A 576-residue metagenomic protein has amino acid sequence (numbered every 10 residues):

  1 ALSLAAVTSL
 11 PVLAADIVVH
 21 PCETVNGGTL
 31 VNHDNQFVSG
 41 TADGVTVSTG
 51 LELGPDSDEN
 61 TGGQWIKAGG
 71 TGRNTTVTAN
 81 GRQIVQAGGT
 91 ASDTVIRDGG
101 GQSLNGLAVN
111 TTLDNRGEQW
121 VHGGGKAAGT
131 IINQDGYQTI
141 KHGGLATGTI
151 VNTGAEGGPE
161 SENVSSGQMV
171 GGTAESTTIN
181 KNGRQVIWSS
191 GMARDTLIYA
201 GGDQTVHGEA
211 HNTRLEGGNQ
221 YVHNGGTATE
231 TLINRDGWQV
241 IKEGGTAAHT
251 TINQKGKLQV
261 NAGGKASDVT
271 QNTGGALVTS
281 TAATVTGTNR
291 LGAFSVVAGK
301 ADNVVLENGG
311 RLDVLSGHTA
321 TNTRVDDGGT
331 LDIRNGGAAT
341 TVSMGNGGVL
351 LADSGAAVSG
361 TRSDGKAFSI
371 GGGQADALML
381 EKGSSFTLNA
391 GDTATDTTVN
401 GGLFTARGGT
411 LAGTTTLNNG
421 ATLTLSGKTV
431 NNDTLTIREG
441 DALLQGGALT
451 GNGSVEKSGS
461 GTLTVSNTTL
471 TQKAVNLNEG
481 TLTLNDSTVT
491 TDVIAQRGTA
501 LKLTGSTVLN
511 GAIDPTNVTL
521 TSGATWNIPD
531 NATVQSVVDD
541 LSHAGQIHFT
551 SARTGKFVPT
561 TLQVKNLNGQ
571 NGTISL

Functional and structural regions predicted by a protein language model:
A1-L13: Gram-negative bacterial Sec-dependent N-terminal signal peptides
V12-A42, T46, G54-D56: Low-complexity, acidic Ser/Thr/Pro-rich repeat tracts that form intrinsically disordered stalk/linker regions of very
H33-N35, D98-G99, N163-S166, N219 (+4 more regions): Short, hydrophobic/aromatic-rich segments at coil-to-beta transitions
Q36, A42-V47, Q64-I66, G72-V77 (+41 more regions): Fold-core signature of tandem repeat domains
T46-E52, T149-E156, F549-S551: Short regulatory "switch" loops immediately downstream of catalytic or recognition motifs within protein catalytic
E52-N60, G154-V164: Intrinsically disordered, low-complexity Ser/Thr- and acidic-rich flexible linkers and loops, especially at boundaries
T422, K428, G447-A448, A532: Intrinsically disordered, low-complexity terminal regions
N432-A442, T450-A474, D486-L576: Extracellular beta-strand/loop-rich repeat segments of large surface/secreted proteins
